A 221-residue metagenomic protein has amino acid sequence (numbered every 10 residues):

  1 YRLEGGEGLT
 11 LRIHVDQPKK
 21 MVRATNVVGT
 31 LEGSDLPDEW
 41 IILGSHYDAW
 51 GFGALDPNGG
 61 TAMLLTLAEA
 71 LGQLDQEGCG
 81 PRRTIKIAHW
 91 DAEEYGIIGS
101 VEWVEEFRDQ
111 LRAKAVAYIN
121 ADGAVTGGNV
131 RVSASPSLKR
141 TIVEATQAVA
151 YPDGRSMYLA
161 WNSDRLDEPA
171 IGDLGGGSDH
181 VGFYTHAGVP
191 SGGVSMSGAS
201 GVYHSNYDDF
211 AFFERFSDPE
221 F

Functional and structural regions predicted by a protein language model:
Y1-L3, L36, W90-D209: Metal-dependent peptidase/peptidase-like ectodomains
Y1-L55, T66-E69, Q73-C79: Soluble metallo-hydrolase cores and metallopeptidase-like ectodomains found primarily in the secretory/periplasmic
L31, G51, A68-D75, H89 (+2 more regions): Sec/Tat-exported extracytoplasmic proteins
I41-G44, G80-W90, A117-N120: Beta-strand segments within the central parallel beta-sheet cores of soluble alpha/beta enzyme folds
W50-G60, R131, G172-D173, S217-F221: Alpha-helix N-cap/helix-initiation motif
N58-T66, A70, E102, G182: Short amphipathic alpha-helical face segments that pack within enzyme cores and frequently flank/anchor catalytic
L64, T84-K86, P190: A fold-wide structural signal in alpha/beta-hydrolase
K86, S200-F221: His/Asp/Glu-rich mid-to-C-terminal helical/loop segments that flank catalytic regions of hydrolases
